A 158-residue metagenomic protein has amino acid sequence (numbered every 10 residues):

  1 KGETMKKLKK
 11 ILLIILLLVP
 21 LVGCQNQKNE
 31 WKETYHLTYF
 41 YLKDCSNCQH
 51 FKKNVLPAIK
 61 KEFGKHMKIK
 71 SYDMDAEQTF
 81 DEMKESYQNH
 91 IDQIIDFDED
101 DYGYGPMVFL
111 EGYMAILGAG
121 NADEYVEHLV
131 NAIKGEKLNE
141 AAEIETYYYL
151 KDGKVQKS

Functional and structural regions predicted by a protein language model:
K1-T4: Short, Lys/Arg-enriched N-terminal segments with co-localized hydrophobic residues within the first ~10-30 amino acids
K7-I14: Sec-dependent signal peptide recognition, specifically the positively charged N-region followed immediately by
L21-G23: C-terminal motif of bacterial Sec signal peptides marking the signal peptidase cleavage site
Q25-E33, A132-G153: N-terminal leader/targeting and pre-domain segments
K28-F63: Local sequence-structure signature of Cys/Sec-based thiol-disulfide redox active-site neighborhoods
H66-D81: Thiol-based oxidoreductase modules, predominantly thioredoxin-like and allied folds used for disulfide exchange
S86-Y113: Short, structured active-site "lid" loops
G103-Y104, L110-T146: Non-catalytic, surface beta->alpha helical segment in thiol-disulfide oxidoreductase systems
